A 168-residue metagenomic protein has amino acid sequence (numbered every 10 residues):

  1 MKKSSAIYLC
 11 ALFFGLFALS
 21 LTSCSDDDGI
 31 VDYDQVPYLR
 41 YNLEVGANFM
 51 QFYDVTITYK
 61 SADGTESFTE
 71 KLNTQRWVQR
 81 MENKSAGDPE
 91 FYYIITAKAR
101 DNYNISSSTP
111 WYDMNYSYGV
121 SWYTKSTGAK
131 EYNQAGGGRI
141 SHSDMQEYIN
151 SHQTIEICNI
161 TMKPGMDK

Functional and structural regions predicted by a protein language model:
M1-A11: Bacterial N-terminal signal peptides that target proteins for export
K2, F17-V45: Bacterial Sec-dependent N-terminal signal peptides
C10-A18: Hydrophobic helical h-region of N-terminal Sec-dependent signal peptides in bacterial secretory/periplasmic proteins
D32-K168: First exposed extracellular module after export/assembly in secreted or surface-exposed proteins
